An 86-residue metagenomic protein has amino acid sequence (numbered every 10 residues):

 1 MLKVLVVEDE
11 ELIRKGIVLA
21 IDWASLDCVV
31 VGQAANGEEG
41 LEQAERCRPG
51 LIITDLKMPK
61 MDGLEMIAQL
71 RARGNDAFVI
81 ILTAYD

Functional and structural regions predicted by a protein language model:
M1-K3: Non-catalytic signal-transmission and effector/linker regions of two-component phosphorelay proteins
V7-E8, A34, I52: Conserved sequence signature across two-component system core domains
E10-G32: Two-component/phosphorelay signaling modules centered on CheY-like receiver
N36-E39, D62-E65: Acidic catalytic/metal-coordinating carboxylates
C47-I53: Active-site beta3 strand of CheY-like receiver
D55, T83: Active-site residues of response regulator receiver
M58: Receiver (REC) domain active-site loop signature in two-component systems and cognate sites in sensor histidine kinases
R73, Y85-D86: Short, conserved "switch-loop" micro-motifs in signal-transduction and mechanochemical regulators
